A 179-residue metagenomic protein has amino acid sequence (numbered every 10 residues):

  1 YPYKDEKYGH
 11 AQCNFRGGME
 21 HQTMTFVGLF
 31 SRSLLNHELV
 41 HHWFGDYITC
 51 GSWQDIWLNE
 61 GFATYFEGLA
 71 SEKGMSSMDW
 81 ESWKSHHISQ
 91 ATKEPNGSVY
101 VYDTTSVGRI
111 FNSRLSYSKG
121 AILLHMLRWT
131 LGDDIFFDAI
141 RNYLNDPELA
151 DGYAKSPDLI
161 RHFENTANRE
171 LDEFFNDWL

Functional and structural regions predicted by a protein language model:
Y1-E6, G51, G74-S82, F136-A139 (+1 more regions): Acidic/polar loop patches that form or flank catalytic/metal-binding clefts of enzymes that bind anionic ligands
Y1-L58, F62, F66, A70-M75 (+1 more regions): Juxtacatalytic substrate-recognition/specificity segment
D5, H10-C13, G17, V40-H41 (+6 more regions): A generic structural signal for ordered alpha-helices
F15, E60-L131, P147-A150: Acidic/His/Gly-enriched intrinsically disordered linker/tail segments that often contain short helix/coil "MoRF-like"
M19-G28, S71-E72, T92-V101, R114 (+2 more regions): Short, charged low-complexity intrinsically disordered segments located at boundaries of structured domains
L35-S52, H86-E94, L115-L127, L171-L179: Hydrophobic transmembrane alpha-helix bundles
Q54-D55, S71, S77-M78, D151 (+2 more regions): Residue-level detector of alpha-helical recognition elements and their boundaries
S113-L179: Amphipathic alpha-helical substructures
